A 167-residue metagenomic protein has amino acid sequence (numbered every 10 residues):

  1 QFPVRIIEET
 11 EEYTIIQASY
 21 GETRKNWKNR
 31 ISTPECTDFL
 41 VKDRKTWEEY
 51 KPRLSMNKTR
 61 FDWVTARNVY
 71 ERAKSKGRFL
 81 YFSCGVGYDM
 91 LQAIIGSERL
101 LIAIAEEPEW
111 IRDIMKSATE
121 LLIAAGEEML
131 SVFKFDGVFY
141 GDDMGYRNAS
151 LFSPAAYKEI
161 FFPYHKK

Functional and structural regions predicted by a protein language model:
Q1-I6, P163-K167: Short intrinsically disordered, low-complexity coil segments enriched in acidic
F2-M56, S75-F79: A contiguous, low-structure linker/loop signature
I15-Q17, R44-K167: Active-site loop segments of alpha/beta catalytic cores
